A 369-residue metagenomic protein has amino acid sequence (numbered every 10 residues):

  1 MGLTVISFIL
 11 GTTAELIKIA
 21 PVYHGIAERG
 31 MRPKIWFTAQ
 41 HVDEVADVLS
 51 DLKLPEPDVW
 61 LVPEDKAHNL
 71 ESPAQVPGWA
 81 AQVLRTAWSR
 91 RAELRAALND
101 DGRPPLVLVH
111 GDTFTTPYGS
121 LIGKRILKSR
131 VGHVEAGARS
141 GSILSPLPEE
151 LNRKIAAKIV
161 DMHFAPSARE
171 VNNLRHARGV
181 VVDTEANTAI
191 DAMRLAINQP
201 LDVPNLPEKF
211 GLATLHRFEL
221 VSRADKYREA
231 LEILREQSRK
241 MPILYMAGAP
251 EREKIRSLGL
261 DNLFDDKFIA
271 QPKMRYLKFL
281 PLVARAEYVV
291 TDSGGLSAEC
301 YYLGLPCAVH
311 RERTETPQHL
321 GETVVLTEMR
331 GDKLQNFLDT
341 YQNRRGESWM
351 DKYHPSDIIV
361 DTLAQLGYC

Functional and structural regions predicted by a protein language model:
M1-A39: N-terminal subdomain of nucleotide-sugar transferases
M31-T86, R90: Conserved nucleotide-sugar phosphate-binding/catalytic loop shared by glycosyltransferases and other
W36-T38, V42-D43, E64, A156-A224: A nucleotide-sugar donor-handling region in carbohydrate enzymes
H41-D43, V48, Q199-R285: Donor-nucleotide binding loops and adjacent catalytic segments primarily of GT-B fold Leloir glycosyltransferases
A92-F114: Short N-terminal targeting/anchoring amphipathic segment
V109-H110, P117-L121, H133-V134, H163 (+1 more regions): A donor-sugar binding/catalytic signature common to diverse glycosyltransferases and related nucleotide-sugar
G132-L147: A short, histidine- and acid-enriched strand-loop-helix "catalytic/donor-clamping" loop that lines the nucleotide-sugar
V325-C369: Leloir-type glycosyltransferase catalytic cores
